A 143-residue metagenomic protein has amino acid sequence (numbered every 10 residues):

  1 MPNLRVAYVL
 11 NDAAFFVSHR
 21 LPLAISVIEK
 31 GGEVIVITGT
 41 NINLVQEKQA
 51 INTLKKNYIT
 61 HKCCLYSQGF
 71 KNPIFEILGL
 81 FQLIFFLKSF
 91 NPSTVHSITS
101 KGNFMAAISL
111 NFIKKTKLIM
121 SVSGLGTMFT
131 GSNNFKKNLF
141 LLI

Functional and structural regions predicted by a protein language model:
M1-N3: N-proximal low-complexity "stem/linker" segments adjacent to membrane-targeting elements
R5-A7, T94, F112-F129: Active-site proximal beta-strand in glycosyltransferases
V9-F75: N-terminal strand-loop element at the rim of the active site of nucleotide-sugar-dependent glycosyltransferases
H19, I74-L78, K117-I119, T127-I143: Nucleotide-sugar donor phosphate/pyrophosphate-binding loop at the beta->alpha transition of glycosyltransferases
I25, I51-K56, G79-F81, I113-K114 (+1 more regions): Short, hinge-like loop/turn segments at secondary-structure boundaries
S26, V45-Q46, L87, P92-S93 (+1 more regions): Soluble, non-transmembrane catalytic domains of enzymes that act on hydrophobic metabolites at membranes
L65-T94, F104-I108, F112, L139-I143: An amphipathic, basic-hydrophobic alpha-helix
S97-N103, V122: Short His-centered aromatic/hydrophobic patch
